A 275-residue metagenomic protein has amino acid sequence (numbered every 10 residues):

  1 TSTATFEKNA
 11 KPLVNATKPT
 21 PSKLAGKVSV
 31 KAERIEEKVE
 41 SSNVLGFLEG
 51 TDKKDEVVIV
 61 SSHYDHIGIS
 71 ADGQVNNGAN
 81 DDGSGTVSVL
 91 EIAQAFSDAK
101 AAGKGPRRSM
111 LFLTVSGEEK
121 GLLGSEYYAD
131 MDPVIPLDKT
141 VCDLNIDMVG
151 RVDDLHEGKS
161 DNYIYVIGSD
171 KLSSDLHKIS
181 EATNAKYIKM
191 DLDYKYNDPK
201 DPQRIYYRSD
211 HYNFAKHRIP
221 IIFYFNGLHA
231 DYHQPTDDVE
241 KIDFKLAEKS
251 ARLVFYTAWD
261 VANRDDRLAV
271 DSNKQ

Functional and structural regions predicted by a protein language model:
T1, V115-F223: Metal-dependent peptidase/peptidase-like ectodomains
T1-G78, Q94, D98-A102: Soluble metallo-hydrolase cores and metallopeptidase-like ectodomains found primarily in the secretory/periplasmic
T1-T5, E91-A101, D130-V134, E181-K189 (+3 more regions): Sec-exported extracytoplasmic/periplasmic mature domains
K31-I35, D72-D82, T114, N162-D170 (+2 more regions): Second-shell loop/turn segments in exported
I35-V39, D52-K53, Y64-G68, G117-G121 (+4 more regions): Solvent-exposed loop/turn segments at secondary-structure junctions within structured extracellular/periplasmic domains
A79-Q94: Active-site alpha-helical elements of protease catalytic centers
E91-G121, D143-I146: Short helix-loop-beta-strand segments that form the rim/entrance of peptidase-like active sites
Q94, F225, H229-Q275: His/Asp/Glu-rich mid-to-C-terminal helical/loop segments that flank catalytic regions of hydrolases
